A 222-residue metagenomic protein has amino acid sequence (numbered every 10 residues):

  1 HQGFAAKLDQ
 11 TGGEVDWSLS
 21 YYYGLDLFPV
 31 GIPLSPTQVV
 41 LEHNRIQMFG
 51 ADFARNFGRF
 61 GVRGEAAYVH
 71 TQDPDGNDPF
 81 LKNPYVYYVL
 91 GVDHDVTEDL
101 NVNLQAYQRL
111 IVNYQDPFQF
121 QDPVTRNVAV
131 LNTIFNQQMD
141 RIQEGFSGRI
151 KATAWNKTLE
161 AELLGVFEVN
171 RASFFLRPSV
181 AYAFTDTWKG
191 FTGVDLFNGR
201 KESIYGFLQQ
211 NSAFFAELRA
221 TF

Functional and structural regions predicted by a protein language model:
H1-P84: Surface-exposed beta-loop-beta
Q2-F4, R45-F49, N56, K82-Y88 (+3 more regions): Residues that define the transmembrane beta-barrel architecture of outer-membrane proteins
D9-G13, A54-G58, D93-D95, K151-W155 (+3 more regions): Structural signature of outer-membrane beta-barrel channels/translocons
G12, Y23-L27, F57-R59, Y68-Q72 (+5 more regions): Transmembrane beta-strands of outer-membrane beta-barrel pores
E14-W17, R59-R63, D99-V102, N156-A161 (+1 more regions): Repeated loop/turn-to-beta-strand initiation elements of outer-membrane beta-barrel proteins
V30-P36, P74-L81, Y114-Q121, L163-G165 (+2 more regions): Outer-membrane beta-barrel translocator domains and adjoining extracellular loop/strand segments of Gram-negative
Y88-R171: C-terminal structural cap/anchor segments
I150, Q209-F222: Outer-membrane beta-barrel "beta-signal"
